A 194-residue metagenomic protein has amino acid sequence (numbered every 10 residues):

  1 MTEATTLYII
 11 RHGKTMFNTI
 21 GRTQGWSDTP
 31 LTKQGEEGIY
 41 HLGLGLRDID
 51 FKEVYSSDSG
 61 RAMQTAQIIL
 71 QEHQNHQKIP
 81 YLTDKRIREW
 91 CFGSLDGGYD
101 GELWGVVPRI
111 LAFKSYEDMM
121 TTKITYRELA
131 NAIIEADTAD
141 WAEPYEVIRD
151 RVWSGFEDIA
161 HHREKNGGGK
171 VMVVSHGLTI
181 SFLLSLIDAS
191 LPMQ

Functional and structural regions predicted by a protein language model:
T2-Q77: Active-site-proximal alpha-helix that buttresses catalytic centers in soluble enzyme cores
H12, R86, H176: Active-site glycine-centered loops adjacent to acidic/histidine catalytic or metal-binding residues that shape
T19-R22, F92-G97, S185-L186: Short aromatic-enriched loop/helix-cap "lid" or pocket-rim segments at secondary-structure transitions that line
T32, E36, S59, D118 (+1 more regions): Amphipathic, non-transmembrane alpha-helical scaffold segments
G35-E53, R127, E135-T138, D150-K165: Glycine/serine-rich loop-strand microenvironments at binding/catalytic pocket rims
G43-M120: Phosphate-coordination/substrate-recognition cap region in phosphate-metabolizing enzymes
M63, D150-Q194: Active-site-adjacent alpha-helix immediately C-terminal to a catalytic or transition-state-stabilizing loop
I110-V147: Short glycine/proline- and acidic residue-enriched helix-loop micro-motifs that form flexible lids or anion-recognition
